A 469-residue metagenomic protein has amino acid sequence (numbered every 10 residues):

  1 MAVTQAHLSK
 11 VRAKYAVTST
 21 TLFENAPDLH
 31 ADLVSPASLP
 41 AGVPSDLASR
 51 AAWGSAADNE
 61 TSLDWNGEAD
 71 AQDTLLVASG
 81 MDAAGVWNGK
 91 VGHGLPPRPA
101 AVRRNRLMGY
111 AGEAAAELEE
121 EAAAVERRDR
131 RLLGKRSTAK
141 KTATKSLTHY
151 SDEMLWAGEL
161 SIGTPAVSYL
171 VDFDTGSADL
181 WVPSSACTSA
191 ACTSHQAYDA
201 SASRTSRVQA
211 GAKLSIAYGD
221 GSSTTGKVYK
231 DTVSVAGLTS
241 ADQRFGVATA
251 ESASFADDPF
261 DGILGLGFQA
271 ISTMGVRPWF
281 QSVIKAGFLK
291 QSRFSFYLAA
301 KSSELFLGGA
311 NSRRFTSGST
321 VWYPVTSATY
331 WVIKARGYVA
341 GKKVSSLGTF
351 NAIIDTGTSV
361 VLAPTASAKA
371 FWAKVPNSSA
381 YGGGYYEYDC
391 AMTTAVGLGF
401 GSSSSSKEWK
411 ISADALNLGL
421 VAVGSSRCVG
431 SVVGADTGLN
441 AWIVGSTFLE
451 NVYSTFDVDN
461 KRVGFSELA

Functional and structural regions predicted by a protein language model:
M1-Y169, S194, R207, S222 (+3 more regions): Disordered propeptide/prodomain
E117-K141, F288-R336: Glycine/proline-rich, flexible active-site/cofactor-binding loop segments that harbor closely spaced acidic
A139-K145, Y150-E251, T394-G397, S402: Signature of the N-terminal lobe/flap region of pepsin-like aspartyl proteases
W156-A202, V233, F245, I263-G267 (+3 more regions): Aspartyl protease active-site motif detector
G211-A217, V276-K285, K374-Y388: Charged, amphipathic alpha-helical segments
G219-G221, P324-A328, G384-D389: Conserved, non-catalytic sequence blocks in retroelement Pol enzymes and Pol-derived host proteins
A241-V321, A415-A469: Glycine-rich flap/beta-hairpin and adjacent strands of clan AA aspartyl proteases
G383-K407, A413: Extended C-terminal subregions enriched in glycine
